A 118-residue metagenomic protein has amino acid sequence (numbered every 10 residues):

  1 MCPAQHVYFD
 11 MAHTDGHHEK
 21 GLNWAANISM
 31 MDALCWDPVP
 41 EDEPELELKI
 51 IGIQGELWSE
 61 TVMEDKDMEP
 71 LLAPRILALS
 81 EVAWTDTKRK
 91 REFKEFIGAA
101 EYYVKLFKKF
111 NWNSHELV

Functional and structural regions predicted by a protein language model:
M1-V118: Substrate-binding groove of N-acetylhexosamine-processing glycoside hydrolases
